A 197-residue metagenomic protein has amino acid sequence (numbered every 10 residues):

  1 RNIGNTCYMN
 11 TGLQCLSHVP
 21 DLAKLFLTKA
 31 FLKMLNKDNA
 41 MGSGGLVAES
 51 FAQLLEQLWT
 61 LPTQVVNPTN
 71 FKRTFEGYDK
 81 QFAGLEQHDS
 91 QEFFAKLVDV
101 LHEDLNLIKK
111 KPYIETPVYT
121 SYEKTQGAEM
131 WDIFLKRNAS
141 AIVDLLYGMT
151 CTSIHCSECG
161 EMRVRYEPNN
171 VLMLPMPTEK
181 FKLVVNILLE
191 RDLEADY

Functional and structural regions predicted by a protein language model:
R1-Y197: Deubiquitinase catalytic domains
